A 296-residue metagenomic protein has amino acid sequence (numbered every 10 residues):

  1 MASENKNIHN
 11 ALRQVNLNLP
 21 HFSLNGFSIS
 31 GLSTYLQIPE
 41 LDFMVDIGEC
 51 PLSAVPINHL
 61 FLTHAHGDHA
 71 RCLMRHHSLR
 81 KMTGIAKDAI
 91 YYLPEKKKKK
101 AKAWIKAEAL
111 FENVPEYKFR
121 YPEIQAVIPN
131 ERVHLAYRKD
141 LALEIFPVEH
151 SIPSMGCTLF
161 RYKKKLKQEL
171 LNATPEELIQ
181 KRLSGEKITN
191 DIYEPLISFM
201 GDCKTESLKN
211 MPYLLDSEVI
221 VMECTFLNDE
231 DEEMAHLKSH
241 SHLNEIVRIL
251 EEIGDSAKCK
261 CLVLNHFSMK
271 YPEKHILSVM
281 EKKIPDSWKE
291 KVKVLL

Functional and structural regions predicted by a protein language model:
A2-P56, M155-L159, K163-L166, T189-M200 (+1 more regions): Conserved beta-strand hairpin/beta-sheet module of binuclear metal-dependent hydrolase folds, prominently
H9-A11, N16, C72-Y92, E232-V263: P-loop/Walker A phosphate-binding loop and immediately adjacent motor/lid segment at beta-alpha junctions
I29, A136-L215, V219-D229: Active-site-proximal loop/helix segment associated with metal-binding centers of metalloenzymes
G48-E49, A65, K96, V148 (+3 more regions): Active-site metal-binding loops of divalent metal-dependent hydrolases
G48-K96: Active-site metal-binding motif and surrounding structural segment of the metallo-beta-lactamase
F61, E144, V263: Conserved Rossmann-like nucleotide-binding pocket used by diverse enzymes that bind dinucleotide cofactors
A86-K87, K96-I128, K270: Active-site neighborhood of divalent metal-dependent phosphoester bond hydrolases
A103, L183-L296: Cap/insert and terminal regions of metallo-dependent hydrolase folds
